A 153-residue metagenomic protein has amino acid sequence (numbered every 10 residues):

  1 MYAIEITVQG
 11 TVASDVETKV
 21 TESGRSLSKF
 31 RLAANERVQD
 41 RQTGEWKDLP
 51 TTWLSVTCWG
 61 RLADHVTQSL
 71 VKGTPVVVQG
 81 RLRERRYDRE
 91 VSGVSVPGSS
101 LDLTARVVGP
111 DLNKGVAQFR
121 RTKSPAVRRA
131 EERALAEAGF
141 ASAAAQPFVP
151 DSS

Functional and structural regions predicted by a protein language model:
M1-Y2, V20-S23, T43, P110-S153: Acidic, gly/ser/pro-rich intrinsically disordered tails
Y2, I6-T51, V91, S95 (+1 more regions): Core FKBP-type peptidyl-prolyl cis-trans isomerase
V8-A13, L32, K72-E84, A105: OB-fold and OB-like beta-barrel modules that bind single-stranded nucleic acids
K29, T51-S55, R86, S100-D102 (+1 more regions): Well-ordered beta-strand positions in beta-sheet-rich domains
L32-R37, R81, R106-V108, R120-T122: Generic beta-structure capping elements
Q42-Q68: A beta-strand/beta-hairpin structural motif
W59-V91: Beta-rich strand-turn-strand
R83, R89-G115: OB-fold/S1-family single-stranded nucleic acid-binding modules
